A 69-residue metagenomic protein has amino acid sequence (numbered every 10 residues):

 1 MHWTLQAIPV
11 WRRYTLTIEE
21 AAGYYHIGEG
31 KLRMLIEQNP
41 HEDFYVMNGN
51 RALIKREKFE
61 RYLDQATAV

Functional and structural regions predicted by a protein language model:
M1, Q65-V69: Short intrinsically disordered terminal tails
T4-K31: Polyanion-binding surface elements
V10-I18, E42-V46, L63: A general secondary-structure boundary signal
Y24-L53, E60, A66-T67: Major-groove DNA-recognition helix of helix-turn-helix-type DNA-binding domains
